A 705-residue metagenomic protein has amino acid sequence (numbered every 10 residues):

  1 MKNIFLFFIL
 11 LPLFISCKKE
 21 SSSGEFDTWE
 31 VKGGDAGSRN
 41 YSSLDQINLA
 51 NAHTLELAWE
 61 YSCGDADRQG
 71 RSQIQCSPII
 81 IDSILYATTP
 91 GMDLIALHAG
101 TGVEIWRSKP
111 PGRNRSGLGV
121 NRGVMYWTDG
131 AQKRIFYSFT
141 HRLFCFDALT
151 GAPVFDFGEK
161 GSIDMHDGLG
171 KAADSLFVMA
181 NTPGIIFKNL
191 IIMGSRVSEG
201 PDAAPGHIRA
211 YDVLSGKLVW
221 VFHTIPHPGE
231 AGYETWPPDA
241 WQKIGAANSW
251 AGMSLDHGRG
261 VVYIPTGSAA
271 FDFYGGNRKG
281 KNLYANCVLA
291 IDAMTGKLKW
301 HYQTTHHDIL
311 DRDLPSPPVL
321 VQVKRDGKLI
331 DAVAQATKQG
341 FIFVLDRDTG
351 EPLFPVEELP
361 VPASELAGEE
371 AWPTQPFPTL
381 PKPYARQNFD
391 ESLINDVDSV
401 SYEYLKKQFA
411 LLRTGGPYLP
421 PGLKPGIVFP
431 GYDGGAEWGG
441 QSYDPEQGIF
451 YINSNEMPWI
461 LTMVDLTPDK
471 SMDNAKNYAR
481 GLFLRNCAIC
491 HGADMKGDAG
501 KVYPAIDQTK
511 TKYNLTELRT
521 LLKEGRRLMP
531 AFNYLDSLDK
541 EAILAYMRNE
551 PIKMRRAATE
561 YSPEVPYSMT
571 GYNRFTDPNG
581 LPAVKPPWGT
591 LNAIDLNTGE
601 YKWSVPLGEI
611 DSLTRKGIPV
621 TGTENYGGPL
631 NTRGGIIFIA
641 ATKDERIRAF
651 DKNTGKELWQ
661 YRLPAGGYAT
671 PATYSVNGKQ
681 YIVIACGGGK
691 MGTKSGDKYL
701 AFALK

Functional and structural regions predicted by a protein language model:
K2-F8: Sec-dependent signal peptide recognition, specifically the positively charged N-region followed immediately by
L13-S16: C-terminal motif of bacterial Sec signal peptides marking the signal peptidase cleavage site
S23, A36-S43, A66-G70, I95 (+2 more regions): Short, solvent-exposed loop/turn elements at domain surfaces
S23-D65, P78-I80, N592-I594: Mature N-terminal segment immediately following signal peptide/propeptide cleavage in secreted/periplasmic
W29-G33, R71-G91, G117-L143, L176-D202 (+10 more regions): Repeat-blade elements of multi-bladed beta-propeller folds
A50-G64, L94-N114, G130, L143-S175 (+12 more regions): Extracytoplasmic/lumenal domain signature
M179, V261, S471-N477, G481-R555 (+2 more regions): Extracytoplasmic electron-transfer domains, predominantly the class I c-type cytochrome c fold
I394-D398, Y402-K406, A410, G415-P420 (+4 more regions): Periplasmic c-type cytochrome electron-transfer domains
